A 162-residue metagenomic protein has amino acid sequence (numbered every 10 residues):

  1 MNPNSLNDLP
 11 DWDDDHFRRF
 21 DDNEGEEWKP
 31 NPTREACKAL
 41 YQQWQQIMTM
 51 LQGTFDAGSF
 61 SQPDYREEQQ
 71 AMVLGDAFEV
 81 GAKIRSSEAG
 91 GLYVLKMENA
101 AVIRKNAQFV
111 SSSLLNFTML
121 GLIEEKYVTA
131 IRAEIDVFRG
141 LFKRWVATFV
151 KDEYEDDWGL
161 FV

Functional and structural regions predicted by a protein language model:
M1-V162: Amphipathic alpha-helical assembly/interaction segments
